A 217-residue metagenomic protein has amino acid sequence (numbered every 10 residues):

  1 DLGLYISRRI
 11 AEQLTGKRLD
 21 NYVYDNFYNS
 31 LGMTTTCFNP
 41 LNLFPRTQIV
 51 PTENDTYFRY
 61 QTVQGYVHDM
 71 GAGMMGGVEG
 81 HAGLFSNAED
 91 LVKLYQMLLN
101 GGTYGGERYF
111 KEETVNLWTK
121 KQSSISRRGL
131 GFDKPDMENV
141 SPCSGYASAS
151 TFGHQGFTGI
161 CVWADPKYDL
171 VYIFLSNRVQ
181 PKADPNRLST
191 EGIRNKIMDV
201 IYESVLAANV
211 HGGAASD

Functional and structural regions predicted by a protein language model:
D1-S150: Short, surface-exposed loop or secondary-structure junction motifs that flank catalytic or metal-binding residues
N100, E113-T114, T119, S123-S124 (+2 more regions): Short, gly/Ser/Thr-rich active-site loops of penicillin-recognizing serine hydrolases
S126, F157-T158: Short acidic/glycine-enriched loop/turn segments that link adjacent beta-strands
P135-M137, K167, V179: Generic structural motif
T151, T158-V171: Short, surface-exposed beta-strand/loop micro-motifs that present aromatic residues
D169-R178, K182-D184: Short, well-ordered beta-strand elements
